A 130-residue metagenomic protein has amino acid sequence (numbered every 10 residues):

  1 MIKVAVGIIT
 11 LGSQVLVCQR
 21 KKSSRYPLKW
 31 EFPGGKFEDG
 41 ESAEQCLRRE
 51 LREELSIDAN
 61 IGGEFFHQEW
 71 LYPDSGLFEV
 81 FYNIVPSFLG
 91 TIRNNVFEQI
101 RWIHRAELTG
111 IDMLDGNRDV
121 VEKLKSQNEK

Functional and structural regions predicted by a protein language model:
M1-L16, K36: Conserved N-terminal beta-strand and adjoining loop/helix that marks the start of the Nudix/MutT-like hydrolase domain
I2-K3, D58-A59, Q68-T91, R101 (+1 more regions): Active-site-adjacent beta-strand/loop module that shapes the phosphate/pyrophosphate-binding cleft
G7-I8, K22, K29, Y72 (+1 more regions): Short secondary-structure boundary/capping segments
Q14-E53: Conserved Nudix-box catalytic region and its N-terminal flanking loop in Nudix hydrolases and closely related
S24-R25, L51, S56-D58, F65 (+3 more regions): Intrinsically disordered, low-complexity, charged terminal extensions of DNA damage-control enzymes
F37-E38, W70-L71, E107-T109: Short histidine/acidic/glycine/proline-rich micro-motifs that form metal- and phosphate-coordinating active-site loops
I84, R93-L124: NUDIX/MutT-family hydrolases
S126-K130: Short, basic, low-complexity termini and linkers enriched in Ser/Thr/Gly/Pro that act as targeting/leader peptides
